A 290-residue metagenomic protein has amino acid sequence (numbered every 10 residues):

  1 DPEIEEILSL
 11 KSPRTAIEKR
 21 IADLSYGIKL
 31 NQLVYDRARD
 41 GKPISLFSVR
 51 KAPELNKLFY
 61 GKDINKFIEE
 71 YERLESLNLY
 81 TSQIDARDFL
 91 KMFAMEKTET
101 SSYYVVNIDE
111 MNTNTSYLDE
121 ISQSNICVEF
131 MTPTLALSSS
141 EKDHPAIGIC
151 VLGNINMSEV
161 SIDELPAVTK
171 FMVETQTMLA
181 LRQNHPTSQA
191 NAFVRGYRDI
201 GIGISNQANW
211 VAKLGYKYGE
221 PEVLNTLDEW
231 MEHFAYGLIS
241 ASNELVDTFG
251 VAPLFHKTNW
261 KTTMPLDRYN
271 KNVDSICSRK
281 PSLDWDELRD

Functional and structural regions predicted by a protein language model:
P2, K19-S25, L46-A52, Y104-M111 (+2 more regions): Short coil/turn segments at secondary-structure boundaries
P2-E3, Y26, D85, Q123 (+10 more regions): Secondary-structure capping and boundary motifs in well-ordered enzyme cores
E3-S12, K19-R20, R39, L58-F59 (+3 more regions): Short acidic, glycine/serine/threonine-rich loops at helix termini
S9, P13, E18, A22-T100 (+1 more regions): Polar, glycine-rich mid-to-C-terminal structural blocks that act as macromolecule-binding/assembly scaffolds
S9-A16, Y35-P43, K91-S102, M157 (+4 more regions): Generic secondary-structure signature for well-ordered alpha-helical cores
R14-R20, S45, E75-Q83, S158-E164 (+3 more regions): Inter-helical turn/loop segments and adjacent helix faces that build the functional surface of alpha-helical bundle
E96-V194, I204-V211: Function-dense linear segments that define catalytic or interfacial modules in macromolecule-processing proteins
T169-N191, Y216-D290: Internal maturation/activation junctions in enzymes
